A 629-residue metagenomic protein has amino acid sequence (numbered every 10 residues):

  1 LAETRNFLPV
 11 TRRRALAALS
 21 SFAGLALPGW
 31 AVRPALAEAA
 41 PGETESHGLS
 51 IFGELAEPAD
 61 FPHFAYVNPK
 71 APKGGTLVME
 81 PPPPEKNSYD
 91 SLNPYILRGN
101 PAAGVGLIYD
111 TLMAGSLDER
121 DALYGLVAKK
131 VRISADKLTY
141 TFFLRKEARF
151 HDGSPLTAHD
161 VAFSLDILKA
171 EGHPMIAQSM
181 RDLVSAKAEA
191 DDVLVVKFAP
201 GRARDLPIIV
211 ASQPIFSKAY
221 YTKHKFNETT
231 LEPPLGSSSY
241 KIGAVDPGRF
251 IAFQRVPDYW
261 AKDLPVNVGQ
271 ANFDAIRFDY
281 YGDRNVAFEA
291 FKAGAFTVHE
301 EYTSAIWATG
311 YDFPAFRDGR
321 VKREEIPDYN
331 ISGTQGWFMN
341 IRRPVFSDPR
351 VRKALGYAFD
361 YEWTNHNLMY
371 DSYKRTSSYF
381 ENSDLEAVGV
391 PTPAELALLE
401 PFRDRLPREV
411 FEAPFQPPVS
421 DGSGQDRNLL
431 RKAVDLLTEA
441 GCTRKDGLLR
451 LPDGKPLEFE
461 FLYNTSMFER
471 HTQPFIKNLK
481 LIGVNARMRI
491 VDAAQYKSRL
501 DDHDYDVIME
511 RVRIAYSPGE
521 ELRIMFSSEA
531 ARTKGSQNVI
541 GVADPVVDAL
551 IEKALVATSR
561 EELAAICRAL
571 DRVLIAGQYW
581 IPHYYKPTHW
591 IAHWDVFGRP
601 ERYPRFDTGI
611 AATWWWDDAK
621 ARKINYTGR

Functional and structural regions predicted by a protein language model:
L1-T11, A17-G29, L36: N-terminal secretory signal peptides
S21-G24, V32-A35, P81-P83, N87 (+9 more regions): Detector for C-terminal structural segments
A40-A135, D166, L235: N-terminal lobe/hinge region of extracytoplasmic solute-binding protein
A103-E119, D166, V210-R277, G282-E289 (+3 more regions): Gly/Pro-rich hinge or "lid" segments in bacterial periplasmic/extracellular proteins
G125-R132, H151, L156, K197-F216 (+4 more regions): Aromatic-rich, solvent-exposed beta-strand/loop patch
F143, A177-T222, S237-D246, P391-R405: Surface-exposed binding/hinge segments that line and control ligand-binding clefts or catalytic entry sites
R145, E228, A261-D312, Y357 (+3 more regions): Ligand-site clamp/hinge motif
S185-K187, G243-Q254, D279-R343, R350 (+3 more regions): Extracellular/periplasmic solute-recognition and catalytic clefts
